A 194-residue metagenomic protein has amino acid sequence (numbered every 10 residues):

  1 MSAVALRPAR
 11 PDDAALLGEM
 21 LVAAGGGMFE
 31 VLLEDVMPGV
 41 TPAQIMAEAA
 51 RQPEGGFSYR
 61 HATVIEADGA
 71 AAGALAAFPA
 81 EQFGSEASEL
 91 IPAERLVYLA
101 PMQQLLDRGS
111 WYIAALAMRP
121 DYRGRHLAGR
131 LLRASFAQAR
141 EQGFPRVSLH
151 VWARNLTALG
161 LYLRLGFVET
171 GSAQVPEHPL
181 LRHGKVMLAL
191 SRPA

Functional and structural regions predicted by a protein language model:
A5-M20, G27-V31: A short beta-loop-alpha structural element at the N-terminal edge of CoA-dependent acyl/N-acetyltransferase catalytic
G25-A50, H61, S85-A87, R95: Conserved GNAT-fold acetyl-CoA-binding loop/helix
R51-V64, A80-S85, Y112: A short helix-loop-beta-strand connector motif used in the catalytic cores of GNAT acetyltransferases and, in some
V64, A70-P79, Y112, A117: Conserved beta-strand in the GNAT
P79-A115: Conserved acyl-donor/pantetheine-binding loop and adjacent beta-alpha core of acyl/acetyltransferases and related
R95-Y98, P145-S148, W152-L159, R164-L165 (+1 more regions): C-terminal "cap" of GNAT-fold acetyltransferases
S110-W111, A139-H150: Conserved GNAT acetyl-CoA-binding A-motif
M118, G124-A137, E141, G160-R164: Conserved acetyl-CoA-binding loop-helix of GNAT-fold acetyltransferases
